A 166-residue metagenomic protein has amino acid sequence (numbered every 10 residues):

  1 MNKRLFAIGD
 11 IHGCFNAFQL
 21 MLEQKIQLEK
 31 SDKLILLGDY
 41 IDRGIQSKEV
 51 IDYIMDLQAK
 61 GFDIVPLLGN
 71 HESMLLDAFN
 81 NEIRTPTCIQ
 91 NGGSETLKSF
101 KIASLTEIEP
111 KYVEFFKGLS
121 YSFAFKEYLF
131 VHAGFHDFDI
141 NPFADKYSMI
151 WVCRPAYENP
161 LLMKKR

Functional and structural regions predicted by a protein language model:
M1-F6, F123-L129: Beta-strand-turn-beta hairpins that frame and shape the catalytic cleft of phosphate-ester-processing enzymes
M1-Y53: N-terminal active-site segment of His-dependent metallophosphoesterases
D10-H12, N70-H71, H132: Histidine-centered divalent metal-coordination motifs
G13-N16, S122-E127, A133: Catalytic core of the metallo-beta-lactamase
D32, I64, Y128: Short, conserved active-site loop motifs that form the nucleotide-linked donor/cofactor pocket
R43-F125, W151-E158, L162-M163: Active-site neighborhood of divalent metal-dependent phosphoester bond hydrolases
N80, L129-D145: Divalent-metal (often Zn2+) His-rich catalytic cores of metallo-beta-lactamase-fold enzymes
N141-P155: Segments surrounding the PLD/"HKD" phosphodiesterase catalytic module and close analogs
